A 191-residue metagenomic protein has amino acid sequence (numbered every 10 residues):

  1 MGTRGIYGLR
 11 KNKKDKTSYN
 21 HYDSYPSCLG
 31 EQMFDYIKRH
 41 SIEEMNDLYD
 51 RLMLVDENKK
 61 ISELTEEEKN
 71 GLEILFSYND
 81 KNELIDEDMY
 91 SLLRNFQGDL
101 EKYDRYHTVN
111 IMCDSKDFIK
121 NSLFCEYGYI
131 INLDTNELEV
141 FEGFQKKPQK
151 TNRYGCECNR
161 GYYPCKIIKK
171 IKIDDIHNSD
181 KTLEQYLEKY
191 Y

Functional and structural regions predicted by a protein language model:
M1-Q32: Short, extreme N-terminal segment that most often corresponds to the first beta-strand
P26-D47: N-terminal interaction modules that seed assembly of large macromolecular complexes
S41-Y191: Low-complexity intrinsically disordered segments
